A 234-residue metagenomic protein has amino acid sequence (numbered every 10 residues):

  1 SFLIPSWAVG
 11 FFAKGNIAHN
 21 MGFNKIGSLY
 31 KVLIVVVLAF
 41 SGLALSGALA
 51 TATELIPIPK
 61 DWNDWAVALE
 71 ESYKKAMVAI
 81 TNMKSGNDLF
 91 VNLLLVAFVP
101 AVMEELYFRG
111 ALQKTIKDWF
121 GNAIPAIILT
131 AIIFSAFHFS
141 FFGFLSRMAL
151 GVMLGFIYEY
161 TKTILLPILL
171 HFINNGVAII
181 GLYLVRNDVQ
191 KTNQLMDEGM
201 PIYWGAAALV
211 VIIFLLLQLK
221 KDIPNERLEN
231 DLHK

Functional and structural regions predicted by a protein language model:
S1-V36, A52-D61, K162, L219-N230: Membrane-helix interface linkers and caps
F2-K14, F90-I116, V211-K221: Transmembrane alpha-helical segments in integral membrane proteins
H19-V99: Juxtamembrane helix-loop-helix connectors linking adjacent transmembrane helices in multi-pass membrane enzymes
G27, K31-V35, D88-L93, A123-I127 (+3 more regions): Residue-level signature of transmembrane alpha-helical entry/exit and packing/kink sites in multi-pass membrane
V96, A123-H138: Small-polar-interrupted transmembrane alpha-helices in polytopic inner-membrane proteins
M103-L129, F156-T163: Membrane-interface helix/loop boundary segments of multi-pass membrane proteins
S135-D197: Functionally important transmembrane alpha-helices
F172-K234: C-terminal membrane module of polytopic membrane proteins
